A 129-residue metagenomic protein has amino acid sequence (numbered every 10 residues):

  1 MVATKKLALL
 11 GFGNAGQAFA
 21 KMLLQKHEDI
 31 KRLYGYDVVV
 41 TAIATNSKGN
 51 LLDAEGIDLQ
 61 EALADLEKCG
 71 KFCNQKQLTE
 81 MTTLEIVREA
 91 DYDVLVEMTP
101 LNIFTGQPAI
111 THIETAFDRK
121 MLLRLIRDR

Functional and structural regions predicted by a protein language model:
V2-R119: N-terminal glycine-/serine-/threonine-rich beta1-alpha1-beta2 phosphate-ribose binding loop of Rossmann-like
T99, D128-R129: Proline- and acidic/polar-enriched loop/turn elements at helix boundaries
D118-M121, I126-D128: A short helix->loop->beta-strand "cap" motif at the edges of active sites that frequently abuts
